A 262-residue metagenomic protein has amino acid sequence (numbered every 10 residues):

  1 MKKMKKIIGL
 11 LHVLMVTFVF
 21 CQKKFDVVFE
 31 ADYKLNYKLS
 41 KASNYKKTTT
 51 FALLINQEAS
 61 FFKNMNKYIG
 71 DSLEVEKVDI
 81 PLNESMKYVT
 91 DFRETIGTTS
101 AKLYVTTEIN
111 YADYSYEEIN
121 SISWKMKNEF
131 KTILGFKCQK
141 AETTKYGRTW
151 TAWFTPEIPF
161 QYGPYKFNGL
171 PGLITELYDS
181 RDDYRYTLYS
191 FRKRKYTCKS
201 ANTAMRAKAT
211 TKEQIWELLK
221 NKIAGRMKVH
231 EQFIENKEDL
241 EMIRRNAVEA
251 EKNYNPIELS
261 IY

Functional and structural regions predicted by a protein language model:
M1-V28: Bacterial Sec-dependent N-terminal signal peptides
K23-Y262: Extended soluble regions of mature proteins
